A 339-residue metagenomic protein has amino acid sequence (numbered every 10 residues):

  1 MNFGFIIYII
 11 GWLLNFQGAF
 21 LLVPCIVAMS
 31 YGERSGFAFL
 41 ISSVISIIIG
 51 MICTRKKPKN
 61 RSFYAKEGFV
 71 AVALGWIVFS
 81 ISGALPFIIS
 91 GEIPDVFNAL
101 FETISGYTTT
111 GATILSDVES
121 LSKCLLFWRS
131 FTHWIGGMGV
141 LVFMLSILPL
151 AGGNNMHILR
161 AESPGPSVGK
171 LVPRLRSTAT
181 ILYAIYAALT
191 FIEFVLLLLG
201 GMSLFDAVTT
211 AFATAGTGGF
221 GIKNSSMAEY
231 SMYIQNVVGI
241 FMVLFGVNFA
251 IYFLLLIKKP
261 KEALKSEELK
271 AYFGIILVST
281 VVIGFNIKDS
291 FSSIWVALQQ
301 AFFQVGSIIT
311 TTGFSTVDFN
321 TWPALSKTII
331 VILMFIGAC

Functional and structural regions predicted by a protein language model:
M1-C339: Membrane-proximal intracellular helices of multi-pass ion channels
